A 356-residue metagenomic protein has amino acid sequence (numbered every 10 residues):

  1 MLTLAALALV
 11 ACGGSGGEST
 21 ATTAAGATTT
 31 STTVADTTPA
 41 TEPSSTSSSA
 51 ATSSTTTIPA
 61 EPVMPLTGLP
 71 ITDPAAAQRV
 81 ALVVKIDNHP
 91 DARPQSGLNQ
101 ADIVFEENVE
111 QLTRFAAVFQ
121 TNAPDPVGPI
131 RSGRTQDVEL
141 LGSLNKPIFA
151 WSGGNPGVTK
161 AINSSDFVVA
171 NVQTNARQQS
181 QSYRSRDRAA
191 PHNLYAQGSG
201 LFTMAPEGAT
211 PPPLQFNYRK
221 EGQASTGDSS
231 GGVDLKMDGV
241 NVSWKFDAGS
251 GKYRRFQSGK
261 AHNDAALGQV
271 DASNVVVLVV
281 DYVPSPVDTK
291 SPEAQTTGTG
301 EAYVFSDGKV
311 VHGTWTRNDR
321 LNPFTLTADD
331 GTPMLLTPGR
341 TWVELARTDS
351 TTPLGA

Functional and structural regions predicted by a protein language model:
M1-A5: Sec-dependent N-terminal signal peptides
A8-A11: C-terminal motif of bacterial Sec signal peptides marking the signal peptidase cleavage site
G13-G16: Bacterial signal peptide processing site
S19-P59: Extracellular mucin-like PTS domains
S53, I58-A101, F105, E110-A356: A surface/extracellular/periplasmic glyco- and lipid-processing/surface-interacting theme
